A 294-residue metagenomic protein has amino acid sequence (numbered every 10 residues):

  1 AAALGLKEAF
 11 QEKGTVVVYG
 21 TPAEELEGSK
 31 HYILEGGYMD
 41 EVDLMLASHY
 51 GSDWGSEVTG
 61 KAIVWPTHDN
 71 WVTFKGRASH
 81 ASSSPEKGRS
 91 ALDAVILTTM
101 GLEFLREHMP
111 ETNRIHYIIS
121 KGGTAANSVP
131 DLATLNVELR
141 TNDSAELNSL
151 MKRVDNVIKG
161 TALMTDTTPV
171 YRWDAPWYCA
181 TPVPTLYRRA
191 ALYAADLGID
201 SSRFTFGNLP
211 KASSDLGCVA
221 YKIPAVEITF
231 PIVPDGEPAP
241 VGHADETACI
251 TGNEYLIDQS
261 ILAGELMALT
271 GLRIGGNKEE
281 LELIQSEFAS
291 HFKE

Functional and structural regions predicted by a protein language model:
A1-A3: DPxDG-like acidic metal-binding loop motif
L6-P130, S214: Histidine/acidic-residue-rich, glycine-tolerant segments that coordinate divalent metal ions
I96-E294: Metal-dependent amide/peptide-bond hydrolase catalytic core, centered on the "pita-bread" metallohydrolase fold
